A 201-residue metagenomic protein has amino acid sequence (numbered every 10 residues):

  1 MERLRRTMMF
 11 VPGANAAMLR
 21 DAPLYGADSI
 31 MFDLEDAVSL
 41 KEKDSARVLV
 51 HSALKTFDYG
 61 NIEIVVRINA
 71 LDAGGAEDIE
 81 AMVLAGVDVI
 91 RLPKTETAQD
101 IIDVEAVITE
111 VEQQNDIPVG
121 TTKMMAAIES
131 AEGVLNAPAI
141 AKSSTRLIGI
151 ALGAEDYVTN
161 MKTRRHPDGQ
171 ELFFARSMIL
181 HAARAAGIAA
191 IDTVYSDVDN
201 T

Functional and structural regions predicted by a protein language model:
M1-T201: Expand to "…catalyze enediolate/carbanion chemistry for C-C bond making/breaking, isomerization, decarboxylation
